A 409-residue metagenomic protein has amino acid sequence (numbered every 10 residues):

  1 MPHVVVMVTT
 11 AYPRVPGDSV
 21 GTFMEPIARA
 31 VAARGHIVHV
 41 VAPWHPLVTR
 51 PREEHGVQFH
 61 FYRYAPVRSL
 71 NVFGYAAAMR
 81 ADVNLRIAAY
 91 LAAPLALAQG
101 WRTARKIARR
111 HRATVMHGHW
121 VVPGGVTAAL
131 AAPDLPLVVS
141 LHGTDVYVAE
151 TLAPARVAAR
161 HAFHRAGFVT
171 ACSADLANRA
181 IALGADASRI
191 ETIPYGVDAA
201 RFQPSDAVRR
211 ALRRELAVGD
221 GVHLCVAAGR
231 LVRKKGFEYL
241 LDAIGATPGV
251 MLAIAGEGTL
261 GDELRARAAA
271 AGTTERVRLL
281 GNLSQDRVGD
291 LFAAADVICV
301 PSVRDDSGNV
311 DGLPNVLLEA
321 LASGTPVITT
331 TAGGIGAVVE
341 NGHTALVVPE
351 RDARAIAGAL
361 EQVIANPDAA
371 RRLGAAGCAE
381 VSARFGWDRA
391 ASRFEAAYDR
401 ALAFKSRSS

Functional and structural regions predicted by a protein language model:
M1-R63, A403-S406: N-terminal subdomain of nucleotide-sugar transferases
T22, H223-A246, T259-R265, R354 (+2 more regions): A conserved mid-protein helix/loop that constitutes part of the nucleotide-sugar donor-binding site
W44, D175, G196: Carbohydrate-associated surface elements
P51, V157-A159, Q203-V218: A short helix/loop element that forms part of the nucleotide-sugar donor recognition site in Leloir-type
R265-D286: Nucleotide-activated donor-binding/catalytic signature segment of Leloir-type glycosyltransferases, i.e., the conserved
L317, A322, P326-T329, V339: Short hydrophobic beta-strand element within catalytic cores of glycosyltransferases and related nucleotide-activated
V338-G342, L346-A353, Q362-D368: Conserved acidic donor-binding segment of nucleotide-sugar-dependent glycosyltransferases
A355, Q362, A369-R384, R393-A396: A short, well-ordered alpha-helix in the C-terminal region of glycosyltransferases
